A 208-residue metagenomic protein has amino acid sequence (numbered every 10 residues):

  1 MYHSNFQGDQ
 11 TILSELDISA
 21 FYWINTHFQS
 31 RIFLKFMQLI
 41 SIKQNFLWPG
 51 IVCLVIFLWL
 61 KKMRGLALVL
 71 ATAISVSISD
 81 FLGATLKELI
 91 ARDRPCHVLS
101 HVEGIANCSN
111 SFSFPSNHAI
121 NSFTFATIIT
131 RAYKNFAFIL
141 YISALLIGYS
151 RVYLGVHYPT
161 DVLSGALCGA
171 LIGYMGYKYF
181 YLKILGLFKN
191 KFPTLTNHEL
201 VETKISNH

Functional and structural regions predicted by a protein language model:
M1-P49, L82-S111, K191-H208: N-terminal transmembrane-helix/juxtamembrane module of multi-pass inner/ER membrane proteins
I32, M63-L68, A132-I139: Membrane-helix interface segments
K43-F46, V69-T72, N135-I142: Alpha-helical transmembrane segments
I51-L82: Interfacial segments of alpha-helical transmembrane regions
L60-K61, I90-A91, G155-Y158: Short helix-capping/hinge motifs at transmembrane helix termini and TM-loop junctions
A73-K87, F138-R151: Small-polar-interrupted transmembrane alpha-helices in polytopic inner-membrane proteins
I78, L82, L86, I90 (+1 more regions): Alpha-helical membrane-inserting segments
V102-H208: Membrane-embedded catalytic cores of phosphoryl/pyrophosphoryl-handling enzymes
